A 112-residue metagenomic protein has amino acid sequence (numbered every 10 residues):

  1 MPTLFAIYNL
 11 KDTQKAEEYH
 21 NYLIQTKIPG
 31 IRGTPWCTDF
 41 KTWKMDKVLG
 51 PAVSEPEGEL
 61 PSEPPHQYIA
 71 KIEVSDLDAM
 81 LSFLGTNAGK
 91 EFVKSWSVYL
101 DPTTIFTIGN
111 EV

Functional and structural regions predicted by a protein language model:
M1-V112: Macromolecular interaction modules
